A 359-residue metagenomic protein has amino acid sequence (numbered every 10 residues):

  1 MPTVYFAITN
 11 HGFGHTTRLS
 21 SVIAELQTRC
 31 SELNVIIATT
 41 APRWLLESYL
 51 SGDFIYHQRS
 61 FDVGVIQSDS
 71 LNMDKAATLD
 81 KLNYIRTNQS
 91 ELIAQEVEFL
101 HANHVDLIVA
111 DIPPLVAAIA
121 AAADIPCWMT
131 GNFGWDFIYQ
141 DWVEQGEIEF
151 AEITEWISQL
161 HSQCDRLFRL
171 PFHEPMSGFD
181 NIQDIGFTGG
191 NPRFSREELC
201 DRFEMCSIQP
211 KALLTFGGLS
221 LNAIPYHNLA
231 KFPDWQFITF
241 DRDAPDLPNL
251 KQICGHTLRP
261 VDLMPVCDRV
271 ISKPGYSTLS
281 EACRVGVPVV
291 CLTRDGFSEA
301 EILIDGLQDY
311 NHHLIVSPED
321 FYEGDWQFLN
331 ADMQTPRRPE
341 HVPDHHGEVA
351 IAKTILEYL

Functional and structural regions predicted by a protein language model:
I8-S20: A short, glycine/small-residue-rich beta-strand->loop->alpha-helix junction that serves as a flexible
N10, L33-T87: Conserved nucleotide-sugar phosphate-binding/catalytic loop shared by glycosyltransferases and other
I23, G190-R269: Donor-nucleotide binding loops and adjacent catalytic segments primarily of GT-B fold Leloir glycosyltransferases
Q95-S158: Conserved nucleotide-sugar donor-interacting segment of glycosyltransferase catalytic cores, predominantly GT-B
L107-D111, M129, R259-I302: A donor-sugar binding/catalytic signature common to diverse glycosyltransferases and related nucleotide-sugar
I138-Y139, E144-L221: A nucleotide-sugar donor-handling region in carbohydrate enzymes
Q252-G255, P288-T335: Nucleotide-sugar donor-binding patch of glycosyltransferase catalytic domains
Q327-L359: C-terminal amphipathic helix plus adjacent low-complexity, charged tail appended to glycosyltransferase catalytic
